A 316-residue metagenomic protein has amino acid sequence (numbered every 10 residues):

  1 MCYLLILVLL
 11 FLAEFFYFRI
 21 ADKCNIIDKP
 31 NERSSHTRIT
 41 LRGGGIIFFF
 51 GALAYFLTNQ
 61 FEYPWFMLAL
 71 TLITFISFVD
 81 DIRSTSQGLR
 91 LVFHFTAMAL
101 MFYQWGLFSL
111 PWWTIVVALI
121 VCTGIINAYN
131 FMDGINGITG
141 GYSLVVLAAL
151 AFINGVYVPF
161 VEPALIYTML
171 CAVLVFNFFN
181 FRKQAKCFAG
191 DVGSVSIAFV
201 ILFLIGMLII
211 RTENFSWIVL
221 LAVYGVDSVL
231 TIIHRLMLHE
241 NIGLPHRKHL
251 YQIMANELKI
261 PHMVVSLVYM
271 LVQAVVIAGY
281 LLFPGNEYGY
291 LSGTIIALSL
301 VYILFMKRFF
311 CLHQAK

Functional and structural regions predicted by a protein language model:
M1, I210-K316: C-terminal membrane-associated helical module and adjoining short loops/tails
M1-V229: "…together with the soluble PPM/PP2C metallo-phosphatase catalytic core" -> "…together with the soluble PPM/PP2C
